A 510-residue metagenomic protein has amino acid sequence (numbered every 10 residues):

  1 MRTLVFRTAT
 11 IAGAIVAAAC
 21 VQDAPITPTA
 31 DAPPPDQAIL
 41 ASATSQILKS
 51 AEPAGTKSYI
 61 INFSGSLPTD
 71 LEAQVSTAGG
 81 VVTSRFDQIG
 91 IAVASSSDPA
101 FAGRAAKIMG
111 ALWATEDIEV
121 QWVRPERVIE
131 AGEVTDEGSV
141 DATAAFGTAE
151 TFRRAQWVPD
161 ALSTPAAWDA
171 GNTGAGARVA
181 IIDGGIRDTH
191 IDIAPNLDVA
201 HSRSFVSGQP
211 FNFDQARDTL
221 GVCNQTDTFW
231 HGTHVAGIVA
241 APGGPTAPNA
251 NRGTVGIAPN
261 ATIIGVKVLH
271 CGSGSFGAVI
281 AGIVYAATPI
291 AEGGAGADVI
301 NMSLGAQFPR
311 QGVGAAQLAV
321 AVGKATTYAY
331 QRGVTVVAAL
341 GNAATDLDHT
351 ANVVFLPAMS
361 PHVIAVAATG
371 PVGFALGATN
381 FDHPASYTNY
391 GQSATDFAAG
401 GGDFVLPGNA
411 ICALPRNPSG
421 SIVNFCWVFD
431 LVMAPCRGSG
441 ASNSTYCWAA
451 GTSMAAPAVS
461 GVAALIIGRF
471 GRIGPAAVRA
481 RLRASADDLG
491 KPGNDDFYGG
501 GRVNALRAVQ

Functional and structural regions predicted by a protein language model:
M1-A18: Sec-dependent bacterial lipoprotein signal peptides
A14-S45: Bacterial Sec-dependent N-terminal signal peptides
V21, D169, T173-A175, P242 (+6 more regions): Substrate-binding/access-modulating region of protease and related hydrolase catalytic domains
K57-T69: Short, surface-exposed ligand-recognition loops at beta-strand->loop->(often short) alpha-helix junctions that present
I60, S84, A92-V93, W113-T115 (+11 more regions): Structural recognition of the beta-strand scaffold that forms the well-ordered cores of secreted hydrolase catalytic
T69-R153: Autoinhibitory propeptides
A142-T262, A278-V299, S303-P309, G314-Q317 (+2 more regions): Active-site core segment of subtilase-fold serine proteases
F205-G208, V334, F355-A464, R472 (+1 more regions): Extracellular S/T/G-rich loop segment that most often corresponds to the catalytic His/Ser-adjacent loop
